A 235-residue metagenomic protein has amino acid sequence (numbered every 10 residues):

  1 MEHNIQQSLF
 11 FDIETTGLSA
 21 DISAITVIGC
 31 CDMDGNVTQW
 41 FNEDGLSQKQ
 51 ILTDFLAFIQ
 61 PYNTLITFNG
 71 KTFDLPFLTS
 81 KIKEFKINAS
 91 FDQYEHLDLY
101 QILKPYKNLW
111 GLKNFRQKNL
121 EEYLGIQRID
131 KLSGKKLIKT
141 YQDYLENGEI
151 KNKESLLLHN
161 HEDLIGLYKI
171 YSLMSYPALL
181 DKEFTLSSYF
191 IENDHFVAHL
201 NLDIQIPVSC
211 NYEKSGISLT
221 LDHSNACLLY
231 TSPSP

Functional and structural regions predicted by a protein language model:
M1-P61, V208-C210, G216-S224: Conserved RNase H-like, two-metal-ion catalytic cores of nucleic-acid enzymes
I13-T15, L99, L164: Generic detector of well-ordered alpha-helical packing
S19-D21, P76, P105, I170: Active-site-proximal flexible loops/turns
I28, L78, L167-I170: Buried hydrophobic packing segments
T38-K113, K118: Conserved DEDDh/DEDDy metal-dependent 3′-5′ exonuclease domain
N119-F184: Acidic, Mg2+-coordinating catalytic module of metal-dependent nucleases/exonucleases that use a two-metal-ion mechanism
A178-L229: Acidic catalytic cores of enzymes that act on phosphate-bearing nucleotides/polynucleotides
Y230-P235: Conserved small/polar residues in nucleotide/adenosyl-binding loops
